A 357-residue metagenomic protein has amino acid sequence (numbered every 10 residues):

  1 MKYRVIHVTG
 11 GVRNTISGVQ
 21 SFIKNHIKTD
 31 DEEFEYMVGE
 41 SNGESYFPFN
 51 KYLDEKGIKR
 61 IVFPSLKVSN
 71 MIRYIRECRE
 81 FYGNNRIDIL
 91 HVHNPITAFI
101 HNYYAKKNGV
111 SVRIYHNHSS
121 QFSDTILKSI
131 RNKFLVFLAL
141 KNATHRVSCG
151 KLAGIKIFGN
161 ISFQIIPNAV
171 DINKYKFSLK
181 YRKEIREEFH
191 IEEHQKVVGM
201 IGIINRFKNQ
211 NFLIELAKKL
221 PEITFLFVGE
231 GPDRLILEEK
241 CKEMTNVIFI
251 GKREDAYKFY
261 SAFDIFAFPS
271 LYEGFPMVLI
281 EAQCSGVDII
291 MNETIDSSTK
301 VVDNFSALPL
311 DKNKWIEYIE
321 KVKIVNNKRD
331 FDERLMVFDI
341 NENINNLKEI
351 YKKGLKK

Functional and structural regions predicted by a protein language model:
H7-R73, D233, I350: N-terminal strand-loop element at the rim of the active site of nucleotide-sugar-dependent glycosyltransferases
S17-N25, K196-K219, P232-I236: A conserved mid-protein helix/loop that constitutes part of the nucleotide-sugar donor-binding site
V38, L279, D288-N292, S297: Short hydrophobic beta-strand element within catalytic cores of glycosyltransferases and related nucleotide-activated
V68, I72-R73, I155-N160, A169-E188 (+1 more regions): Acidic anion/phosphate-binding donor-loop and adjacent secondary structure in glycosyltransferase catalytic cores
V92-A98, N117: Short His-centered aromatic/hydrophobic patch
F189, N326-K357: A charged, aromatic-enriched C-terminal amphipathic alpha-helix characteristic of glycosyltransferases across folds
K252, L271: Aromatic "clamp/platform" in nucleotide-sugar-dependent glycosyltransferases that forms part of the donor/acceptor
S298-I324, N341: Change "using UDP/GDP/dTDP sugars" to "using nucleotide sugars
